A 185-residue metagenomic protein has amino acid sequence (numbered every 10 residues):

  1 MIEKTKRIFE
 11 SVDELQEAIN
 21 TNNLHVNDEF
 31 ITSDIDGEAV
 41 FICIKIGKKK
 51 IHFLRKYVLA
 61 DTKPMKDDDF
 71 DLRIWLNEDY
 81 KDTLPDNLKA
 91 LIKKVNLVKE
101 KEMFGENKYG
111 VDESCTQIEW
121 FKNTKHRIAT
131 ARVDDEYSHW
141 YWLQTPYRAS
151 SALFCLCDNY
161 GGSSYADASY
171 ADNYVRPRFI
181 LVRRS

Functional and structural regions predicted by a protein language model:
M1-S185: Collagenous Gly-X-Y triple-helix signature in extracellular proteins
